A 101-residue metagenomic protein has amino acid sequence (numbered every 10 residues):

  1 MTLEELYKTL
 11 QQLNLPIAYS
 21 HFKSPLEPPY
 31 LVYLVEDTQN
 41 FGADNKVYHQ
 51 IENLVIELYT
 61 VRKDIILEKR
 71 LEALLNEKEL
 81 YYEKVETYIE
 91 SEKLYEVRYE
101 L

Functional and structural regions predicted by a protein language model:
M1-N53, Y59-L101: Long, contiguous binding/interaction regions
